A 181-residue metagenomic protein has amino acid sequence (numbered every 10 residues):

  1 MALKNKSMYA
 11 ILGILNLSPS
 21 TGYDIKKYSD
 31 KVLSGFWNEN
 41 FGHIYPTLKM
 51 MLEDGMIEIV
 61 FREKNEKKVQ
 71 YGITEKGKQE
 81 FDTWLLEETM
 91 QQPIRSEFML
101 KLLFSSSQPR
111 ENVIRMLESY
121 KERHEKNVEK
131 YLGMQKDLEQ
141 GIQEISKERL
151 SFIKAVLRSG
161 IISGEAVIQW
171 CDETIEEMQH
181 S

Functional and structural regions predicted by a protein language model:
M1-I94: Basic helix-turn-helix/winged-helix DNA-binding cores and closely related short helical interaction motifs
P19, F152, E176-S181: Iron-associated oxidoreductase/ferritin-like identity signal
H43, V69, L150-I161: Alpha-helical scaffold segments that form or flank carboxylate-/histidine-based iron centers
T83-K130: Amphipathic alpha-helical dimerization/coiled-coil segments that flank or bridge DNA-binding/regulatory modules
I114, K121, E125-V128, Q135 (+4 more regions): Heptad-repeat amphipathic alpha-helical coiled-coil interaction surface used for oligomerization/assembly
M134-A155: Acidic interhelical loop/turn segments
